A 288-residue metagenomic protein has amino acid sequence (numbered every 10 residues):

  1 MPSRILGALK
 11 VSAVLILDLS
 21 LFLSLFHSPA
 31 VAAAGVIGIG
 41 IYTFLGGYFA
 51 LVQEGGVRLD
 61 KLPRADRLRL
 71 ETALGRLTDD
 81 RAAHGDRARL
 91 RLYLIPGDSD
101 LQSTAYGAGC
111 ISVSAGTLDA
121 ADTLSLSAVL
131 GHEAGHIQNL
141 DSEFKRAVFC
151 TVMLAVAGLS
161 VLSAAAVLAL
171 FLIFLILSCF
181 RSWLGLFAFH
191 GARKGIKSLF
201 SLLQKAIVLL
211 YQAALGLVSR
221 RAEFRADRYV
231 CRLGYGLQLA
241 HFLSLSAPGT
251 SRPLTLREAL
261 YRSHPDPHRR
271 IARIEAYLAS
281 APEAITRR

Functional and structural regions predicted by a protein language model:
M1-F44: N-terminal low-structure segments adjacent to metalloprotease catalytic domains across cellular compartments
S3-V11, V167-H241: Metalloprotease/metallohydrolase-associated module, dominated by Zn2+-dependent proteases
A30-G56, G75-T78, L203-L215: Transmembrane alpha-helices and immediately adjacent membrane-cytoplasm interface residues in multi-pass integral
A30-I41, A166-S178: Hydrophobic core segments of alpha-helical transmembrane domains in multi-pass membrane proteins
G46-L130, A134, Q138-S142, R252: Peri-catalytic and regulatory segments of divalent metal-dependent proteins
A82-G107, Y211-R221, R225, V230-R288: Active-site-proximal gating segments in proteases and membrane effectors
A134-C150, Y235-L237: Catalytic Zn2+-binding segment of zinc metalloproteases
A147-S160: Bilayer-spanning, highly hydrophobic alpha-helical transmembrane segments
